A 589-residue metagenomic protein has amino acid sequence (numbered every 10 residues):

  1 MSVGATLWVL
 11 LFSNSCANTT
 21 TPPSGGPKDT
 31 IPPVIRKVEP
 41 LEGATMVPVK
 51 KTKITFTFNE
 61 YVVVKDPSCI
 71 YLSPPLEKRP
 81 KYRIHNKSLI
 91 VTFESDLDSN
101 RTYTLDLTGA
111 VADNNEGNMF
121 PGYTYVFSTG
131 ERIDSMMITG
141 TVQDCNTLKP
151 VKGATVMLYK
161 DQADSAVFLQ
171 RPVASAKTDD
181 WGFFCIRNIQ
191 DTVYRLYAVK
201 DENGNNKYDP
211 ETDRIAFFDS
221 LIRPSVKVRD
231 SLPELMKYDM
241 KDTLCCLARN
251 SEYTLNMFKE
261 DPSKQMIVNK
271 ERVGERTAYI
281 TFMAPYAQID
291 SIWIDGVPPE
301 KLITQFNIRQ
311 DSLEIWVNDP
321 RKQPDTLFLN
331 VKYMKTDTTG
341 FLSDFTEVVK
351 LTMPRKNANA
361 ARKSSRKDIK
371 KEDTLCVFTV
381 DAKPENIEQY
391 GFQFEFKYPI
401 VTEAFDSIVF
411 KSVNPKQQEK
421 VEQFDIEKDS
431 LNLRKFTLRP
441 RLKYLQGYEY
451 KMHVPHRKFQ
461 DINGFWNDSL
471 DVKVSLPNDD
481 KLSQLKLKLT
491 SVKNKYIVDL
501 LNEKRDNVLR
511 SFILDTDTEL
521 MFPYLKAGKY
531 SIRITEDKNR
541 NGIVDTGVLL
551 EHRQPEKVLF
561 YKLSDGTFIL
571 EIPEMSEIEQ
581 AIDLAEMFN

Functional and structural regions predicted by a protein language model:
M1-N589: N-terminal targeting or signal-anchor segments and their processing/structural boundaries
